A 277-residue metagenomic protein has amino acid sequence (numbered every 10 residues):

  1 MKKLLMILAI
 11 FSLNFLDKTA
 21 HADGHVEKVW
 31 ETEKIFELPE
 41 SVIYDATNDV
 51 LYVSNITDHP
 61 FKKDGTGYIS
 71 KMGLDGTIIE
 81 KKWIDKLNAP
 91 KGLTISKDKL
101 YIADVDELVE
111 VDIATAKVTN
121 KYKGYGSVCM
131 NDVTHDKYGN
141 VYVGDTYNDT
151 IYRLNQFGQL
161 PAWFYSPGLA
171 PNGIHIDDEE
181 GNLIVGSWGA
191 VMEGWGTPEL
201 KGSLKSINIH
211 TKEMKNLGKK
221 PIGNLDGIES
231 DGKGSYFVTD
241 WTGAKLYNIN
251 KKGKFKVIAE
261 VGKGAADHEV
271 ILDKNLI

Functional and structural regions predicted by a protein language model:
L4-S12: Sec-dependent N-terminal signal peptides
A22-F36, L74-T77: A short helix->beta-strand "capping" segment at the edge of beta-propeller domains
V26, W30, E107-T150, P171: Asp-box/WD-like beta-propeller blade repeats and closely related beta-sheet repeat scaffolds
E27-E31, I79-I84, T119-K123, P161-P167 (+2 more regions): Beta-propeller fold detector
I35-N48, S54, H59, G65-T66 (+6 more regions): Beta-rich, blade/repeat-based domains predominating in secreted/periplasmic proteins but also intracellular
T57-F61, E107, N148-T150, G189-G194 (+1 more regions): Short glycine/acidic-enriched loop and turn motifs that connect beta-strands
G65-S70, E107-V109, T150-R153, S203-K205 (+1 more regions): A short loop-to-beta-strand structural motif that recurs across blades of beta-propeller domains
M72-G76, D112-K117, L154-Q159, N208-K212 (+1 more regions): Short loop/turn segments that connect beta-strands within beta-propeller blades
